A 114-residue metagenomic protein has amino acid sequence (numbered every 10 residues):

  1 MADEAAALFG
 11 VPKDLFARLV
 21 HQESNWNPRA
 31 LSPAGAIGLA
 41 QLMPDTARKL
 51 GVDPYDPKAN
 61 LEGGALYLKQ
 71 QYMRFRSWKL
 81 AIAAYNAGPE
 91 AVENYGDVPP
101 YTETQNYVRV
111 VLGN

Functional and structural regions predicted by a protein language model:
M1-N114: Catalytic glycan-binding domains that act on GlcNAc-containing polysaccharides
